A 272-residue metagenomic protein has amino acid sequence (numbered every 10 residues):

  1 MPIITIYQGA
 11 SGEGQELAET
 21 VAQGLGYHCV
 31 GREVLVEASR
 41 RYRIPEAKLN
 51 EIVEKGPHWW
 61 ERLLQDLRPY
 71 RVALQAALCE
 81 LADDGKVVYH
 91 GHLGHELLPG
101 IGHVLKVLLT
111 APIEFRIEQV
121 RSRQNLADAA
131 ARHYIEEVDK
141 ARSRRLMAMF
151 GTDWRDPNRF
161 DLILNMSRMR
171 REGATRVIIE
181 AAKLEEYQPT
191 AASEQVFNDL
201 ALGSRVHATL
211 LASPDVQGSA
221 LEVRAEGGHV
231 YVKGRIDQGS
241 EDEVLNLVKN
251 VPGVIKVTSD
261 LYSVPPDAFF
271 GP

Functional and structural regions predicted by a protein language model:
T5-E19: Glycine-rich phosphate-binding P-loop
H28-V36: A short beta-strand-loop structural module common to alpha/beta enzyme folds
L35-Y89, L126: ATP-dependent small-molecule kinase phosphotransfer cores that center on conserved nucleotide phosphate-binding segments
G91-H95: Short, polar loop motifs at secondary-structure junctions
G100, A111, E118-Q119, A148 (+4 more regions): N-terminal targeting leaders
G102-S122, I135: Conserved phosphate-donor/acceptor-positioning beta-strand/loop module used by diverse small-molecule
R123, D128-R142, S193-A201: Surface-exposed, low-hydrophobicity interaction/linker segments
